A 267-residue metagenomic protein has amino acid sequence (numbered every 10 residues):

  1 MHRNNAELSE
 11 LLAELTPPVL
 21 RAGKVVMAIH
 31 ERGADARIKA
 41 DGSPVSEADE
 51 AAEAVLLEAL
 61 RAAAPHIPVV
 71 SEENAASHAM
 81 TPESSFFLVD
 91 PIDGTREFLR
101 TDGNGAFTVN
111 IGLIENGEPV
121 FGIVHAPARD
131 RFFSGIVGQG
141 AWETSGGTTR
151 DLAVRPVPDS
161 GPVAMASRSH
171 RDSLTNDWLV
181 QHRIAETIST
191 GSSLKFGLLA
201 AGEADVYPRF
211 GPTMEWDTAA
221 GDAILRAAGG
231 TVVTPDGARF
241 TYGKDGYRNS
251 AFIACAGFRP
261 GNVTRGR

Functional and structural regions predicted by a protein language model:
M1-I92, D177-V180, A238: N-terminal subdomain of lithium-sensitive/metallo-dependent phosphomonoesterases centered on the IMPase/IPPase/PAP
M1-P17, K24, D177-Q181, F196-R267: Oxyanion/phosphate-interacting regions
V26, D49, L60, T95 (+5 more regions): Residue-level signal for inorganic ion chemistry
A36, R61, S77-M80, T101 (+4 more regions): Short secondary-structure boundary/capping segments
E50, A54, E73, P91-G94 (+6 more regions): Generic detector of well-ordered alpha-helical packing
P68, R183-E186, T231: Conserved beta-strand segments of alpha/beta enzyme cores
E83-V124: Glycine-rich active-site/cofactor-binding loop and its immediate structural neighborhood
N110-G197, R248-R267: Acidic beta-strand-loop-alpha-helix segment within the catalytic core of divalent metal-dependent phosphate-processing
